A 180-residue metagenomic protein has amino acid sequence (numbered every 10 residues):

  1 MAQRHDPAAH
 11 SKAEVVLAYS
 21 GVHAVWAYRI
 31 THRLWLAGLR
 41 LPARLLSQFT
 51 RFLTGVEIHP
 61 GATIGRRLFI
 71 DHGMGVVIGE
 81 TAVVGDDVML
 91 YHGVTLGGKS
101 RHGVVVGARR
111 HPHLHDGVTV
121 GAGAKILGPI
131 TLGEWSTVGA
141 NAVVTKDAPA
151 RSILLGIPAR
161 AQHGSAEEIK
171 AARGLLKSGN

Functional and structural regions predicted by a protein language model:
M1-T54, A166-N180: Terminal amphipathic alpha-helical/low-complexity segments used for targeting or macromolecular assembly
I30, V104-V105: Short glycine-enriched, charge-decorated loop/helix-capping segments at active-site entrances that position
T54, H59-P60, G65-R66, D71-E80 (+12 more regions): Left-handed beta-helix
